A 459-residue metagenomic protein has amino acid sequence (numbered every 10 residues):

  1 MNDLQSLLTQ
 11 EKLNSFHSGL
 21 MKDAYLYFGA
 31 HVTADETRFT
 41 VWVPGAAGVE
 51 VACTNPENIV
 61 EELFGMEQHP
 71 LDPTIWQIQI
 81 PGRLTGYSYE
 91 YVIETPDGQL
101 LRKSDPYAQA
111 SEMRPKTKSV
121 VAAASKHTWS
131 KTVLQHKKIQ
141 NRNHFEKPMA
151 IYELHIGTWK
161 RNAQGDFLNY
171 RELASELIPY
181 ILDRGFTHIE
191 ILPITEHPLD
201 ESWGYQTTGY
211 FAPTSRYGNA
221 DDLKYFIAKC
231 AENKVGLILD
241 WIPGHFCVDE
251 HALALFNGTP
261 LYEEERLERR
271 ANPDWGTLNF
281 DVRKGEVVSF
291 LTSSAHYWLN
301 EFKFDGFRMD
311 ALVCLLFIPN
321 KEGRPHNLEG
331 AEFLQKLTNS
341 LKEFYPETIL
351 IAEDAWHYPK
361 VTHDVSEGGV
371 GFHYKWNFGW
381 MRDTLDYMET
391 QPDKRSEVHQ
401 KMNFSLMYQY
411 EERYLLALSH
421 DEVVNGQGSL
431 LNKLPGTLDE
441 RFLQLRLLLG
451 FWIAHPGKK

Functional and structural regions predicted by a protein language model:
M1-E36, E61, P70-E153, T158-G165 (+1 more regions): The feature marks proteins involved in alpha-glucan
R38-T40, M149, T187-H188, K234-G236 (+4 more regions): Beta-sheet entry/capping signal
W42-V49: Short proline/glycine-enriched turn/loop motifs at strand-loop junctions of beta-rich domains
G48, G98, W159-R161, E422-G426: Short, acidic Gly/Pro/Ser/Thr-rich loop/turn segments
V49-V51, Y89: Short beta-strand elements bearing conserved aromatic residues within extracellular beta-rich modules
V60-P73, G379, D383: Short, acidic Ser/Thr/Gly-rich low-complexity loop/linker segments typical of extracellular and cell-surface proteins
L134-E146, H155-F304, R308-H326: Substrate-binding/active-site clefts of carbohydrate-active enzymes
K303-D305, F317-K459: Conserved alpha/beta catalytic core and glycan-binding cleft of carbohydrate-active enzymes
